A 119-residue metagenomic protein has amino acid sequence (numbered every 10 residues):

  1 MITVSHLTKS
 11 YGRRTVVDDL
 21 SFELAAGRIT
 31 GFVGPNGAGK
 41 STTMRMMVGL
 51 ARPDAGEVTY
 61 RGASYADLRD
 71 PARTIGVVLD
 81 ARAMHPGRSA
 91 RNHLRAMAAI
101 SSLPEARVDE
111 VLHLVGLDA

Functional and structural regions predicted by a protein language model:
R14-T15, R69: Short coil-to-beta microelement around the adenine-binding A-loop and adjacent beta1/P-loop entry of ABC ATPase
T30-F32, M44: Short hydrophobic beta-strand immediately N-terminal to the Walker A/P-loop
P35-G39: Walker A (P-loop) phosphate-binding loop of ABC-type ATPase nucleotide-binding domains
V48: Helix-to-loop junction immediately C-terminal to a conserved catalytic motif
G56-P71: Conserved ABC transporter NBD signature motif
A81, G87-I100: Q-loop/switch helix immediately C-terminal to the Walker
R95, E105-A119: Conserved ABC ATPase "signature" region
